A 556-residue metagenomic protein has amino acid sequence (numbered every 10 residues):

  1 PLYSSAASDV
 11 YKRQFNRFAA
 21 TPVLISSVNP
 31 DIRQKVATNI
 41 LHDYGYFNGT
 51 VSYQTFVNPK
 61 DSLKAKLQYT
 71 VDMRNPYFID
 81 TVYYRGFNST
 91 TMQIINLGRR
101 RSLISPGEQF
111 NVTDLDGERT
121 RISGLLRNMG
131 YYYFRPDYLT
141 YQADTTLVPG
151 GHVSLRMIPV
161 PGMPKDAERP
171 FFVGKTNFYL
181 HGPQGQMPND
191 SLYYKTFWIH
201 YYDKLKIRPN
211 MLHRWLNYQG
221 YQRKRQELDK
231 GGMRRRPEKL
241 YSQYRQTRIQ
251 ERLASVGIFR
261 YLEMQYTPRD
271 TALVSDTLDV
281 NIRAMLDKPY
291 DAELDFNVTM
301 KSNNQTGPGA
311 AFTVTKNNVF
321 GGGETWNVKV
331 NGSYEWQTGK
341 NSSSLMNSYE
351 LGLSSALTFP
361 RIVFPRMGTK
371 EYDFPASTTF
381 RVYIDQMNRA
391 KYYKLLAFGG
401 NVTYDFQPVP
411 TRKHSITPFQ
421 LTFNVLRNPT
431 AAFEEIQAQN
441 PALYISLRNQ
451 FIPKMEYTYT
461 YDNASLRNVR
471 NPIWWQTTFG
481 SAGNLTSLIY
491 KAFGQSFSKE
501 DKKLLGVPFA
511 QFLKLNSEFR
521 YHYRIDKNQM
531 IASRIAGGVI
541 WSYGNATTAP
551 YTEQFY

Functional and structural regions predicted by a protein language model:
P1-A7, Y11: Single conserved hydrophobic/aromatic residue that forms the stacking wall/gate of nucleotide- or nucleobase-binding
D9-N16, A20, T50-R99: Signal peptide-directed extracytoplasmic domains
T55-P76, Q142-K165, D270-K288: Self-splicing inteins and homing endonuclease
Y69-N75, G86, M157-P161, L180-G182 (+9 more regions): Flexible glycine-/small-residue-rich
R74-V112, R119, S123, Y132-E251 (+2 more regions): Acidic, glycine-rich low-complexity/disordered segments
N128, M211, D291, N341-W541 (+1 more regions): Transmembrane beta-strand segments of outer-membrane beta-barrel domains in Gram-negative and organellar OMPs
A167-Y372, S446-P453, Y461-N471: Outer-membrane beta-barrel initiation region
